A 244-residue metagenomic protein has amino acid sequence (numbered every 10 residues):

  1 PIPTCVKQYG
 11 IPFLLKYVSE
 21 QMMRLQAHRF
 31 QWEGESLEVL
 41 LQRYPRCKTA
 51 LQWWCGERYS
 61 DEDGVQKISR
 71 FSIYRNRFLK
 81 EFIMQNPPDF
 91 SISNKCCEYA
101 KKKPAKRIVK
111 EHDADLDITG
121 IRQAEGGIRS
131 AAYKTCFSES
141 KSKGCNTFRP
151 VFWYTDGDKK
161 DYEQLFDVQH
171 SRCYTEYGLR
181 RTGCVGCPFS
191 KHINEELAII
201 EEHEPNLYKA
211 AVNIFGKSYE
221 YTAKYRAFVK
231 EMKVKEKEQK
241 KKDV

Functional and structural regions predicted by a protein language model:
P1-L165: ATP-dependent adenylation/nucleotidyltransferase module used to activate substrates
K143-G144, D156-V244: ATP/NTP-dependent adenylation/nucleotidyl-transfer catalytic domains that generate, transfer, or process NMP-activated
